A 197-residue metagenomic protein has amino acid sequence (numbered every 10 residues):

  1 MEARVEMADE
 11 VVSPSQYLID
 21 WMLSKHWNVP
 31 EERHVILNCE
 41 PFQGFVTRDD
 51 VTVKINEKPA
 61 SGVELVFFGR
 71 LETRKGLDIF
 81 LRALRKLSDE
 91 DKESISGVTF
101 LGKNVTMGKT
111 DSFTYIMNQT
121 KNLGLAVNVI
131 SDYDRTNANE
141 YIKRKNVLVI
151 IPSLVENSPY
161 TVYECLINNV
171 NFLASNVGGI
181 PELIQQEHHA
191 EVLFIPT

Functional and structural regions predicted by a protein language model:
M1-R33, F42: A short, active-site helix/loop in glycosyltransferases that binds the activated sugar's phosphate group
V12, E57-K75, L81-R85, T99: Conserved donor-binding/catalytic core segment of Leloir-type glycosyltransferases
S96-T114: Glycosyltransferase donor-sugar binding loop
F100, F113-R144: Nucleotide-activated donor-binding/catalytic signature segment of Leloir-type glycosyltransferases, i.e., the conserved
N139, V162-I167, P181-E182: Short alpha-helical segment that forms part of, or immediately flanks, the ligand-binding pocket in carbohydrate-active
L148-I151, N171-A174: Short hydrophobic beta-strand element within catalytic cores of glycosyltransferases and related nucleotide-activated
L154: Aromatic "clamp/platform" in nucleotide-sugar-dependent glycosyltransferases that forms part of the donor/acceptor
P181-T197: Change "using UDP/GDP/dTDP sugars" to "using nucleotide sugars
